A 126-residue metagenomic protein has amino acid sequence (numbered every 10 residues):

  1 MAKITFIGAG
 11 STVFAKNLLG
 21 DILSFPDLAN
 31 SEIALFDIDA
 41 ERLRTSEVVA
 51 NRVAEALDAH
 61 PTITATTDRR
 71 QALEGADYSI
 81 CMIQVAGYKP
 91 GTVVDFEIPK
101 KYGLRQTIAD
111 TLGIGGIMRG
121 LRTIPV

Functional and structural regions predicted by a protein language model:
A2-A29: N-terminal Rossmann-like dinucleotide-binding module
K3, E32, T62: Residues at the starts of beta-strands that form the adenosine-phosphate
S11-A15, R42-S46, R119-V126: Phosphate/oxyanion-binding active-site loops and adjacent basic polyanion-contact surfaces
K16-N17, S46, P90-V93: Short, solvent-exposed loop/turn and secondary-structure capping segments
D27-V53: NAD(P)-binding Rossmann-fold cofactor-contacting core
T62-G75: Short acidic low-complexity segments
L73, D77-I83: N-terminal Rossmann-like NAD(P) cofactor-binding module of classical short-chain dehydrogenase/reductase
V85-V126: Rossmann-fold NAD(P)-binding glycine/threonine-rich loop
